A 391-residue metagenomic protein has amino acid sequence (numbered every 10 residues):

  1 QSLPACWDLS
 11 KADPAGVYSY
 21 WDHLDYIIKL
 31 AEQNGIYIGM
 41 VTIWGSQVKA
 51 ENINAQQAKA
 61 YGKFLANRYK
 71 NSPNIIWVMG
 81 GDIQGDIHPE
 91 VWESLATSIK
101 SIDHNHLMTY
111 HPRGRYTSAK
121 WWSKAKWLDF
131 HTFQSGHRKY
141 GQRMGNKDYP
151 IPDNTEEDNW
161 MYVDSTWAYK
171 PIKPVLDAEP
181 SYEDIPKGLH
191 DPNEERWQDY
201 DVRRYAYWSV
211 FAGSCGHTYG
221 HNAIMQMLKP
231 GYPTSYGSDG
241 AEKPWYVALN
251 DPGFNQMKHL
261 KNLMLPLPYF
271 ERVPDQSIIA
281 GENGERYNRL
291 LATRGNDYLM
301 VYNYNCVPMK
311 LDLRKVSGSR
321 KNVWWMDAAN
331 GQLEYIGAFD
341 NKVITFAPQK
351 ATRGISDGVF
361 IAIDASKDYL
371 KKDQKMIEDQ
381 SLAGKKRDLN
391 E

Functional and structural regions predicted by a protein language model:
Q1-Q142, D153, E157-D158: Active-site mouth of glycoside hydrolases
D22-D25, K63, E90-E93, W160 (+4 more regions): A structural signal for well-ordered alpha-helical segments within the folded catalytic domains of diverse enzymes
I28, A66, A96, V163-W167 (+2 more regions): Short amphipathic alpha-helical segments and helix-helix/interface helices
A31-N34, M40-W44, L65-A66, K70 (+9 more regions): Mature, folded catalytic cores of secreted/periplasmic enzymes
L65-R68, S118-W122, D164-T166, D199 (+2 more regions): Short, flexible, glycine/charge-rich loop motifs used to bind or transfer phosphoryl groups or to couple energy/partner
A125-G231: Catalytic-core region of carbohydrate-active enzymes that cleave or remodel glycosidic bonds
P171-V175, Y182-I185, Q198, V202-G337 (+1 more regions): Aromatic- and carboxylate-lined catalytic core of secreted/periplasmic carbohydrate-active enzymes
